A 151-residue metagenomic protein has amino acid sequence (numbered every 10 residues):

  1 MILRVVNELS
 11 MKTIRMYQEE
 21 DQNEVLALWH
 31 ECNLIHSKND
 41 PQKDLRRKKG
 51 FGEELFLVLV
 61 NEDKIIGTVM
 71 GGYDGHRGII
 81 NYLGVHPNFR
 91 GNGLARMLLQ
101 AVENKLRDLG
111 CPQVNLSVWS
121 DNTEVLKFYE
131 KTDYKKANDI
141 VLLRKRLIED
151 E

Functional and structural regions predicted by a protein language model:
K12-E24: A short beta-loop-alpha structural element at the N-terminal edge of CoA-dependent acyl/N-acetyltransferase catalytic
L26-N39: Helix-loop element at the rim of GNAT/NAT acetyltransferase active sites that forms part of the acceptor-substrate
R47-V58, I79: A short helix-loop-beta-strand connector motif used in the catalytic cores of GNAT acetyltransferases and, in some
L55-G67: Conserved beta-hairpin
K64-G72, I79-G84: Conserved beta-strand in the GNAT
V85, G91-N104, K131: Conserved acetyl-CoA-binding loop-helix of GNAT-fold acetyltransferases
L99, L106-S117: Conserved GNAT acetyl-CoA-binding A-motif
L116-V125, R144-I148: Conserved beta-strand-loop-alpha-helix junction that forms the acyl-donor binding cleft
